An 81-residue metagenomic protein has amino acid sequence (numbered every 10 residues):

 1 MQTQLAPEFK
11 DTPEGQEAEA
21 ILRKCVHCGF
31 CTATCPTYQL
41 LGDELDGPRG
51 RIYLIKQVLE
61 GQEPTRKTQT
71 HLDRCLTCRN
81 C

Functional and structural regions predicted by a protein language model:
M1-E19, Y38-N80: Ferredoxin-type iron-sulfur electron-transfer modules in oxidoreductases and energy-metabolism complexes
G15-C25, G29: Local sequence-structure signature of Cys/Sec-based thiol-disulfide redox active-site neighborhoods
C25-C31, C35, C75-C81: Short cysteine clusters
